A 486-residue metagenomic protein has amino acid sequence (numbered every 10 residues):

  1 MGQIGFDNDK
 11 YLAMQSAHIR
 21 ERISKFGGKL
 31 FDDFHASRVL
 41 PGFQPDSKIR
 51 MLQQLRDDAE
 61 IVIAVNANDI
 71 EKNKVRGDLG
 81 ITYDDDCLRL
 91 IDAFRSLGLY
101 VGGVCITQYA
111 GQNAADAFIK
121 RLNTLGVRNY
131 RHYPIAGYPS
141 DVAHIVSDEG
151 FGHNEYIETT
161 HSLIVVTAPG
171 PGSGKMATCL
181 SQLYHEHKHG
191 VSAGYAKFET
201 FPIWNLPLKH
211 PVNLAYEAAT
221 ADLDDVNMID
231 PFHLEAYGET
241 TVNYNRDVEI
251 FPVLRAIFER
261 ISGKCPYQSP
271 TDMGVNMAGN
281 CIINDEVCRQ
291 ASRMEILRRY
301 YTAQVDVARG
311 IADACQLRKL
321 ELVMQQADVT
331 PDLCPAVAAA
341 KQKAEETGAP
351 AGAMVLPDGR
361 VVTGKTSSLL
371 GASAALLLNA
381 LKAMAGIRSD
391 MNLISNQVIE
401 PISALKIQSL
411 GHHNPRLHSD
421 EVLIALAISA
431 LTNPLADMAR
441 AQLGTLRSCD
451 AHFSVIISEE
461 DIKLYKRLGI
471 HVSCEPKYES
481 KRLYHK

Functional and structural regions predicted by a protein language model:
M1-V165, Q182-K343, A349, L356-D358 (+2 more regions): Flexible phosphate-sensing "switch/lid" loops adjacent to ATP/NTP-binding sites across phosphate-transfer
G170-P171: The conserved Walker
T178: Hydrophobic positions on the alpha1 helix immediately C-terminal to the Walker A/P-loop
G190-T200, M384-S395: Glycine-rich phosphate/pyrophosphate-binding loops and their adjacent beta-strand/loop elements at enzyme active sites
K365-T366: Short clusters of small/polar residues that mark proteolytic maturation junctions
L369-A385: A short, polar/charged loop-to-alpha-helix boundary motif
A380-N392, A404-L410: ATP-dependent carboxylate/acyl-activation modules
